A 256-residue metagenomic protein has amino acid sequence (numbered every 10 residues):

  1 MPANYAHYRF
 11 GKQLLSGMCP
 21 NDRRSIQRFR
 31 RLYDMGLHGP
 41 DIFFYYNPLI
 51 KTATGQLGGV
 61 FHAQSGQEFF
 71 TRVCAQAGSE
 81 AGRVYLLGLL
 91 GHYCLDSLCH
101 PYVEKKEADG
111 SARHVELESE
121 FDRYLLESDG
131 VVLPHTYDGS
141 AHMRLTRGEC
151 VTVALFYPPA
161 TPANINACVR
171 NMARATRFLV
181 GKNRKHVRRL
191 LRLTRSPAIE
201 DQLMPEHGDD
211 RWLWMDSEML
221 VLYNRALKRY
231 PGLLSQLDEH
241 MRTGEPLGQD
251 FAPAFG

Functional and structural regions predicted by a protein language model:
M1-L86, C94-G256: N-terminal leader/auxiliary helical segments
G91: Aromatic-lined, polymer-binding surfaces characteristic of secreted/periplasmic polysaccharide-degrading enzymes
